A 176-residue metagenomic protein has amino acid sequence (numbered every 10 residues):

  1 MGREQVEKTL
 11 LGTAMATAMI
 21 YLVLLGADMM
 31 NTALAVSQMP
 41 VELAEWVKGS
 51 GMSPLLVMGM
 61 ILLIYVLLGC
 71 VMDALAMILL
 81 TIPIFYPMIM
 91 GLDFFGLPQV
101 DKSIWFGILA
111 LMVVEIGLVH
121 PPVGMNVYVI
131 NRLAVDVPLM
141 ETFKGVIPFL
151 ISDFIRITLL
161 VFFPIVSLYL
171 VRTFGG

Functional and structural regions predicted by a protein language model:
M1-G176: Alpha-helical transmembrane segments of multi-pass membrane transport proteins
